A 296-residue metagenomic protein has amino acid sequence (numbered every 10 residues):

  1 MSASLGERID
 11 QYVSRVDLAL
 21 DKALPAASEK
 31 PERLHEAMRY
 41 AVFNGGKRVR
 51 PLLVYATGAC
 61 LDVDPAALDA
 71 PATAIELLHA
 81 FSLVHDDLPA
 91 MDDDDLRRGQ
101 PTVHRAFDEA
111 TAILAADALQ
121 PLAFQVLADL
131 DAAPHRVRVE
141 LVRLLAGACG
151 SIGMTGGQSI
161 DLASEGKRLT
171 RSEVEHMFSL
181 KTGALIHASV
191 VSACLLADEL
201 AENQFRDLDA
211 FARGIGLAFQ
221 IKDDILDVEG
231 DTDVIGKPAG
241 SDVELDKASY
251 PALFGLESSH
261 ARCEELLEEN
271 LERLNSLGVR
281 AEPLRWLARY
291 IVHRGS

Functional and structural regions predicted by a protein language model:
M1-P25: N-terminal amphipathic/basic leader segments beginning at the initiator methionine
Q11, L24, S28-L274, V279-V292: Mg2+-dependent prenyl diphosphate-binding active-site environment of isoprenoid biosynthetic enzymes
